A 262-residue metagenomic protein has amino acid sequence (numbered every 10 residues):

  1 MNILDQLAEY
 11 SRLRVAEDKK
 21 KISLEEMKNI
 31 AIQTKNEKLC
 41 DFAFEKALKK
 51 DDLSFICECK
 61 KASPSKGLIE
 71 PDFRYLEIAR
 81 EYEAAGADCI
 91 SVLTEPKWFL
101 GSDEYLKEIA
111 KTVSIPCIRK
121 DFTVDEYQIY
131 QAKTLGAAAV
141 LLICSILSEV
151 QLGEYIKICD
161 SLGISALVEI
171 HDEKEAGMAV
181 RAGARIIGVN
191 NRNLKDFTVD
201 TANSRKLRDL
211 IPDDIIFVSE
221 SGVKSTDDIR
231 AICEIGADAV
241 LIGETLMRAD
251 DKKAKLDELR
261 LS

Functional and structural regions predicted by a protein language model:
N2-E70: An N-cap/entry alpha-helix motif that binds or orients negatively charged groups
L7, C57, Y82, A132 (+4 more regions): Conserved, mostly hydrophobic/aromatic
Y10, K60-A62, E95, F122 (+5 more regions): Active-site beta-loop-alpha junctions enriched in small/polar residues
C59, K66-L167, E173-A179, S204-L207: N-terminal active-site wall of soluble small-molecule enzyme domains
V124-L135, E173-A182, S219, V223-I242: Catalytic cores of alpha/beta
Q131-V150, G188-F197, I235-K255: Glycine-rich phosphate-binding active-site loops on the catalytic face of alpha/beta enzymes
K206-L210, C233, R248-S262: C-terminal helical cap(s) of enzyme catalytic domains, especially alpha/beta-barrels
